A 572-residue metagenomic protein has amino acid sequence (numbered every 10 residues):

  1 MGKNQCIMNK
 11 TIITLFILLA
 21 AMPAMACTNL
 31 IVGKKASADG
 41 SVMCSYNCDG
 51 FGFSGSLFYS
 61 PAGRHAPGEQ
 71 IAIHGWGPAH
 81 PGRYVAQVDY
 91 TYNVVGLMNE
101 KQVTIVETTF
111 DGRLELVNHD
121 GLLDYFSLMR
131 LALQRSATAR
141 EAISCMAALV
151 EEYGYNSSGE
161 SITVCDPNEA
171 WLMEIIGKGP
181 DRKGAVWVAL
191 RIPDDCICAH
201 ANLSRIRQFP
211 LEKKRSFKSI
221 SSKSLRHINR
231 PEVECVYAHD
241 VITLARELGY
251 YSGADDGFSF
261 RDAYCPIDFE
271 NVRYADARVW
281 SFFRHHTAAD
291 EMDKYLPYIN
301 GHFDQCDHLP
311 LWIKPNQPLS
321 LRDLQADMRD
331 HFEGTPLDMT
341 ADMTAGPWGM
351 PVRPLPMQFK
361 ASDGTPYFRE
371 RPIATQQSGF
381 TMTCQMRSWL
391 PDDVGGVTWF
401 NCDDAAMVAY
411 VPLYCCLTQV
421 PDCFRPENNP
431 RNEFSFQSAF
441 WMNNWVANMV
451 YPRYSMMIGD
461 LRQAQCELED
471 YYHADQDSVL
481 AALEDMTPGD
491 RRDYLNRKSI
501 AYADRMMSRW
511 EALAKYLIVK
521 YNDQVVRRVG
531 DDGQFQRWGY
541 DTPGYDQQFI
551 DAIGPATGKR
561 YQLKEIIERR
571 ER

Functional and structural regions predicted by a protein language model:
M1-T11: Positively charged n-region of N-terminal signal peptides that target proteins for export
A21-P23: N-terminal signal peptide c-region/cleavage motif recognized by signal peptidases
C27-Y125, C145-P315: A contiguous strand-loop segment
M129-S136: Short, well-ordered beta-strand elements within core beta-sheets of diverse protein domains
V272, V279-G364, R371-I373, H473-A482: Accessory, solvent-exposed terminal regions and/or long lumenal/extracellular loops of proteins
A345-D485: Substrate-recognition/cap regions that form aromatic- and gly/pro-loop-enriched pockets for small-molecule ligands
L468-R572: Histidine-centered catalytic/metal-binding microenvironments
